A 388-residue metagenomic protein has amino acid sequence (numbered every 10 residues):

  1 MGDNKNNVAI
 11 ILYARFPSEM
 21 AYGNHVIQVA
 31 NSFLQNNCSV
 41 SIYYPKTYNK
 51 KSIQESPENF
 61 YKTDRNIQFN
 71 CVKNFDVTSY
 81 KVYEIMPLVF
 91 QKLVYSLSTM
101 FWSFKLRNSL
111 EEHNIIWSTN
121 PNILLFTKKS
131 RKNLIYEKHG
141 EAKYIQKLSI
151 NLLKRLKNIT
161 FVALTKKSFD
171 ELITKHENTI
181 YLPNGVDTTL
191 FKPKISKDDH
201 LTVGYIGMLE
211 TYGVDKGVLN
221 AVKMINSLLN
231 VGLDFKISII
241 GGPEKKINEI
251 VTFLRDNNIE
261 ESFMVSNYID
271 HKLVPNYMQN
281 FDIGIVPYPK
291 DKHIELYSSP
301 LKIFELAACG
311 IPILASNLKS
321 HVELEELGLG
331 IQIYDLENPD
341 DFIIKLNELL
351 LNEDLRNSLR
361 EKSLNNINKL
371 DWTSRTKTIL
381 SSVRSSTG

Functional and structural regions predicted by a protein language model:
M1-D64, E111, T160-V162, K223-N230: N-terminal subdomain of nucleotide-sugar transferases
A9-I11, V162, I195-I225, S238: Conserved donor-binding/catalytic core segment of Leloir-type glycosyltransferases
M20, Y212-K216, K272-V274, G284-E305 (+1 more regions): Nucleotide-sugar-dependent
A21, L351-R384: A charged, aromatic-enriched C-terminal amphipathic alpha-helix characteristic of glycosyltransferases across folds
K46-Y48, K236-E249: Glycosyltransferase donor-sugar binding loop
K167, G185: Carbohydrate-associated surface elements
G241, N248-P275: Nucleotide-activated donor-binding/catalytic signature segment of Leloir-type glycosyltransferases, i.e., the conserved
L327, I331-P339, E348-D354: Conserved acidic donor-binding segment of nucleotide-sugar-dependent glycosyltransferases
